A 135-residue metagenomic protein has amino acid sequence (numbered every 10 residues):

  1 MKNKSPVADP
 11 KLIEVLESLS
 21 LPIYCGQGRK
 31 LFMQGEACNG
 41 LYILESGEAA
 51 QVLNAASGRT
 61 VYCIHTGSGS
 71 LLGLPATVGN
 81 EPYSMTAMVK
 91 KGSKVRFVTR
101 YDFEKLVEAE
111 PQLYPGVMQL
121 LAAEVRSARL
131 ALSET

Functional and structural regions predicted by a protein language model:
M1-T135: Cytosolic regulatory regions built on CNB/CRP/Popeye-like sensor folds
